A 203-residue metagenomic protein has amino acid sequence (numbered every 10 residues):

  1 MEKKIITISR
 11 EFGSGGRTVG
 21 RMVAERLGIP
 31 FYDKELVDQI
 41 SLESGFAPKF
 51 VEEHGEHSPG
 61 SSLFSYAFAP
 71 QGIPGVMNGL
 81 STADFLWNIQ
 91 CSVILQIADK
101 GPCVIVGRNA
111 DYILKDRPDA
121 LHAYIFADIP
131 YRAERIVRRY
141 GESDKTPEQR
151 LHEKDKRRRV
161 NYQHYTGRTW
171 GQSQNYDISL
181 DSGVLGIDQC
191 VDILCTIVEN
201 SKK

Functional and structural regions predicted by a protein language model:
E2-R10, G101: Pre-Walker A (Motif I) flank of P-loop NTPase domains
I8-R21: Glycine-rich phosphate-binding P-loop
P30-S41: Short beta-strand-centered segment that lines the nucleotide-binding/catalytic pocket of NTP-utilizing
S41-P102: ATP-dependent small-molecule kinase phosphotransfer cores that center on conserved nucleotide phosphate-binding segments
S61-A69, S143-I187: Small-molecule kinase domains that catalyze NTP-dependent phosphoryl transfer to phosphate-bearing small molecules
I97, C103, A110-D116: RNA pseudouridine synthases
D116-R139, D144-K154: Conserved phosphate-donor/acceptor-positioning beta-strand/loop module used by diverse small-molecule
